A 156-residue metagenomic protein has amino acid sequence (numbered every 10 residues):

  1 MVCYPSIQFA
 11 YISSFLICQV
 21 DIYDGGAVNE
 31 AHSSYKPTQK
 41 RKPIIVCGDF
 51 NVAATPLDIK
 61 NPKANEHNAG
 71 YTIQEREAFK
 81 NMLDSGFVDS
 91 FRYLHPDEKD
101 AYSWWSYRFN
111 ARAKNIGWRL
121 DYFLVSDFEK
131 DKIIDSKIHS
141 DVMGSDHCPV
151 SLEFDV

Functional and structural regions predicted by a protein language model:
Q8-F9, F15: Intrinsic disorder
Q19-Y23, N61-N68, H139: Short glycine-enriched, charge-decorated loop/helix-capping segments at active-site entrances that position
D21-A31: Charged helix-capping and loop-helix junction motifs
E30-I116, L120: Metal-dependent phosphoesterases centered on the DNase I-like endonuclease/exonuclease/phosphatase
E129-K132: Short helix-loop capping/hinge motifs at secondary-structure junctions, enriched in acidic/polar residues
K137-V156: Surface polyanion/phosphate-binding segment centered on an Asp-His-Pro turn
